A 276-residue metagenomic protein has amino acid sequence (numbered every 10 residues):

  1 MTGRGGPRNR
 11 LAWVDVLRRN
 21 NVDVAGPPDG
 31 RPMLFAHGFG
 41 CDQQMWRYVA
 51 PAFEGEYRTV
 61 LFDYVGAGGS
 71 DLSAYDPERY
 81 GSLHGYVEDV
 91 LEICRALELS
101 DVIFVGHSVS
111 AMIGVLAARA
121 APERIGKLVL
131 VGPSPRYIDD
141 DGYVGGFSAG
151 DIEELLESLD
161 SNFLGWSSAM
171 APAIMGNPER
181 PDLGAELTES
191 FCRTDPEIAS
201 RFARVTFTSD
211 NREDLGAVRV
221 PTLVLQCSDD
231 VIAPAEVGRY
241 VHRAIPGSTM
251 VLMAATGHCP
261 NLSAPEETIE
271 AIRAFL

Functional and structural regions predicted by a protein language model:
W13, P51, L61-V109, E270: Active-site loop/oxyanion-hole signature of alpha/beta-hydrolase fold enzymes
G30-H37: Short beta-strand element of the alpha/beta-hydrolase
G38-C41, S108: Active-site glycine-rich loops that stabilize anionic/oxyanionic intermediates across multiple enzyme folds
V115-A120, R124-S161: Flexible "cap/lid" loop of the alpha/beta hydrolase fold
D139-F147, E157-G216: Conserved alpha/beta-hydrolase catalytic His-Asp/Glu region
V218, V224-Q226: Short beta-strand/loop motif that positions the catalytic acidic residue of the alpha/beta-hydrolase fold
D229-A233: Acidic catalytic loop of the alpha/beta-hydrolase fold
S248-L276: Catalytic active-site module of serine/aspartate enzymes centered on a nucleophile-bearing elbow/loop
